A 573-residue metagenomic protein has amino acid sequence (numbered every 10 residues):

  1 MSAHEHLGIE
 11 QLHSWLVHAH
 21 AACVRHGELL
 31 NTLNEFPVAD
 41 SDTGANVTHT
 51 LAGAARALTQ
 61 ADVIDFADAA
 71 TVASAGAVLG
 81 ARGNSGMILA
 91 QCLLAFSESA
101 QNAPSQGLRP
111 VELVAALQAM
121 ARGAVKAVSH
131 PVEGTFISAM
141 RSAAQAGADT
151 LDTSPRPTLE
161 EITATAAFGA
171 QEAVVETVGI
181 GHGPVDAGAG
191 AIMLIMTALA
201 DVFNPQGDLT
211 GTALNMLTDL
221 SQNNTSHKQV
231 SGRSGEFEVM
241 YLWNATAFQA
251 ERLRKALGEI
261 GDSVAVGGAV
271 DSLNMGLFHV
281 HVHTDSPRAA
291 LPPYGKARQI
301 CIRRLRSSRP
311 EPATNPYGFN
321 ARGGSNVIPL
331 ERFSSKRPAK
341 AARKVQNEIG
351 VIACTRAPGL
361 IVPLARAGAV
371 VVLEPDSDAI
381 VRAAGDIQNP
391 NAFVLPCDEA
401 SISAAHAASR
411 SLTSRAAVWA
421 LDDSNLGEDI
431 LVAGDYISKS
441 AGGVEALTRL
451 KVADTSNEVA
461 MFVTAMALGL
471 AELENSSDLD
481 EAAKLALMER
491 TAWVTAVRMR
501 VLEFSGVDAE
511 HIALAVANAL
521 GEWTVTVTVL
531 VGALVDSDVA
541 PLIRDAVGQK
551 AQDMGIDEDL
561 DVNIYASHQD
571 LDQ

Functional and structural regions predicted by a protein language model:
M1-Q573: N-terminal loops that bind phosphate or other acidic moieties and the adjacent beta-alpha structural core
